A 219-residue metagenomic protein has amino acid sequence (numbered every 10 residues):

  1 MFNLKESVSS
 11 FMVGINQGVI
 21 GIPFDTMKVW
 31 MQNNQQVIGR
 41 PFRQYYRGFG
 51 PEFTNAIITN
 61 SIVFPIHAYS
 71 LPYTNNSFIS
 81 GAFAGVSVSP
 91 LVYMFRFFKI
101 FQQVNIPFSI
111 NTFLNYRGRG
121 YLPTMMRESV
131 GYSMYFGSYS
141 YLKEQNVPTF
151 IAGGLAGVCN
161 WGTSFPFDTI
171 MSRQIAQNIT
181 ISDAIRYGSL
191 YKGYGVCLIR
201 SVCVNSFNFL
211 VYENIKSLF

Functional and structural regions predicted by a protein language model:
M1-F219: Matrix-facing interhelical linker segments
